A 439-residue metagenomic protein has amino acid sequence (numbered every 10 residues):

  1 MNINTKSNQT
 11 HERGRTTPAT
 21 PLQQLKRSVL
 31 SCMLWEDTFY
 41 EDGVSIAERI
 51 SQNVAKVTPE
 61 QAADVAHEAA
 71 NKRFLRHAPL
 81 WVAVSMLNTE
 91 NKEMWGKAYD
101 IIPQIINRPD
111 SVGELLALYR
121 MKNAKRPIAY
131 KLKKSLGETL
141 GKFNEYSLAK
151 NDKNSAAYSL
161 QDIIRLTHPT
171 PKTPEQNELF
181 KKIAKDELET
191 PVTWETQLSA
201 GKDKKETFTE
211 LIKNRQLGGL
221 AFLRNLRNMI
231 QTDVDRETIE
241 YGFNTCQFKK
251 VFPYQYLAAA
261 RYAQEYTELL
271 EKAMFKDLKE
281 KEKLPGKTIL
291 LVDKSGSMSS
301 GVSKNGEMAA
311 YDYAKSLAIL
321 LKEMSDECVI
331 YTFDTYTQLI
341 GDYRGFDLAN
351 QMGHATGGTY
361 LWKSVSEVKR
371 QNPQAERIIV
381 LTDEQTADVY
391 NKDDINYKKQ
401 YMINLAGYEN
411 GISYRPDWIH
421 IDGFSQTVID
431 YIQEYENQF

Functional and structural regions predicted by a protein language model:
M1-E307, E323-F439: Long lumenal/extracellular ectodomains of secretory and single-pass membrane proteins
A310-Y311: Well-ordered beta-sheet/strand-loop patches within structured domains
